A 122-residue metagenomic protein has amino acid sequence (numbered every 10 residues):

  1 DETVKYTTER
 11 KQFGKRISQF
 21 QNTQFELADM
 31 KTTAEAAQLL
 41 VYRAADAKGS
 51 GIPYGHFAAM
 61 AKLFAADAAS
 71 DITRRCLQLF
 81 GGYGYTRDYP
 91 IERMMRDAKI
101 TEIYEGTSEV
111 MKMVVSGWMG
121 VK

Functional and structural regions predicted by a protein language model:
D1-K122: Alpha-helical interface subdomain recognition
